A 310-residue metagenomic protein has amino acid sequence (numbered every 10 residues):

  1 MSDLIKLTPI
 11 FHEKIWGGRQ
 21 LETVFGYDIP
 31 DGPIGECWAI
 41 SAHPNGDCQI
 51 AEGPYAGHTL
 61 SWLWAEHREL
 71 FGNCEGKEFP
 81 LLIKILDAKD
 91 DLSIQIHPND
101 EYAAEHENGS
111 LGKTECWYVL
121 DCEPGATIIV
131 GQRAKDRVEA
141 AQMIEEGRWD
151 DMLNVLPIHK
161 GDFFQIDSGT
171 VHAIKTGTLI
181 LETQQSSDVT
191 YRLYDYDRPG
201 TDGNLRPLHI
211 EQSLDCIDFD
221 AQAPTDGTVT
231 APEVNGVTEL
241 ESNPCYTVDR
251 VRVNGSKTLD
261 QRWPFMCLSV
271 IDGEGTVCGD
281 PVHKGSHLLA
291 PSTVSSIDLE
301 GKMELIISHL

Functional and structural regions predicted by a protein language model:
M1-K135, D195-Q222, V248: Transition-metal
E78, L86-D91, E101, C122-G125 (+3 more regions): Ligand-binding loop in jelly-roll beta-barrel domains
I85, S93-Q95, C116-Y118, V155 (+6 more regions): Conserved hydrophobic/aromatic beta-strand scaffold that supports enzyme active sites
G125-H159, Q261-H283: A short beta-strand-loop-beta hairpin characteristic of the jelly-roll/cupin
E145, W149-M152, F163-Q165, V171-Q222: An exposed, glycine/acidic-rich loop-and-rim segment of catalytic or binding clefts
L153-Q165, L179, T276-S296: Short acidic-glycine-tyrosine-enriched beta hairpin
Y191-S256, Q261-R262: C-terminal amphipathic alpha-helical segment
V251, G273, G285, L305: Hydrophobic, well-ordered secondary-structure elements that form the walls of internal hydrophobic environments
